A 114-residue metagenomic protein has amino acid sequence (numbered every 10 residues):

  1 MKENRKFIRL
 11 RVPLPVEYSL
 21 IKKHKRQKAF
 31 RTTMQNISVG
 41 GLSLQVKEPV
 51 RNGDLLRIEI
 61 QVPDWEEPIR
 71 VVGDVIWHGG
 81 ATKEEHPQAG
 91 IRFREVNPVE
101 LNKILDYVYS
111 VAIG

Functional and structural regions predicted by a protein language model:
M1-I37, Y109-G114: N-terminal helix initiation/capping motif
F7, V12, Q27, T82-G114: C-terminal output/interaction extensions
E17, K22-R57, Q88-G90: Short strand-loop-strand
L20, N36, V75-G79, E95: A residue-level detector for short acidic-glycine micro-motifs
T32, V71-I76: Short beta-strand-centered aromatic/proline hotspots
K47-E48, P63, V96: Structured loop/turn residues at secondary-structure junctions
D64-V71: Short, Lys/Arg- and Gly-enriched loop/turn segments at beta-strand edges
